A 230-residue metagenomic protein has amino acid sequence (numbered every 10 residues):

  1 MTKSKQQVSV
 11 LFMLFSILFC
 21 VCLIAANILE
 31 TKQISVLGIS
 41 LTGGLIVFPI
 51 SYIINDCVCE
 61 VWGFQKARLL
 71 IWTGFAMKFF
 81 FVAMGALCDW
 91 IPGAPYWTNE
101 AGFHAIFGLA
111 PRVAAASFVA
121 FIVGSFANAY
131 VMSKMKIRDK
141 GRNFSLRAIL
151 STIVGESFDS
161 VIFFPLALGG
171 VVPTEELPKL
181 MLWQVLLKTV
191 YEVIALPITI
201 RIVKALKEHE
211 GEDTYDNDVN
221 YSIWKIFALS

Functional and structural regions predicted by a protein language model:
M1-F75, F79: Hydrophobic transmembrane alpha-helices
E30, I34, F81-P92, G124 (+4 more regions): Alpha-helical transmembrane segments and their lipid-water interface positions in multi-pass membrane proteins
S35, F164-W183: Extracellular/periplasmic helix-loop-helix junctions in multi-pass membrane proteins
L87-R112: Membrane-interface interhelical connector segments
K134, T152, V161-G169: A structural feature that tracks compact, well-ordered secondary-structure segments with a strong bias toward
R138-S157: Internal alpha-helical transmembrane segments of multi-pass membrane proteins
V203-S230: Short, highly charged, low-complexity non-transmembrane loops/tails of multi-pass membrane proteins
